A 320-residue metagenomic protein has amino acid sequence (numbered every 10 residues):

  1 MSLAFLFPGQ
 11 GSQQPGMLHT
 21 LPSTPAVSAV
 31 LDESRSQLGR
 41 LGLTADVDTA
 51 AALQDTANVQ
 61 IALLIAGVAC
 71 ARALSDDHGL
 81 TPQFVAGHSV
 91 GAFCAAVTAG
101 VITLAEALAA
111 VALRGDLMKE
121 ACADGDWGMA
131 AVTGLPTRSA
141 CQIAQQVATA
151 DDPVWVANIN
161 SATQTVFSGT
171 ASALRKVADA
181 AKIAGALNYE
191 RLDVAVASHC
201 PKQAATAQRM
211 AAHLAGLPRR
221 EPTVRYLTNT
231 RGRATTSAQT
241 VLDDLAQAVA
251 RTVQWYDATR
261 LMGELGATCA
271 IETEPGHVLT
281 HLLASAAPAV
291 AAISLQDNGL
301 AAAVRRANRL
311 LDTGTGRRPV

Functional and structural regions predicted by a protein language model:
M1-A140, C269-A302: FabD-like malonyl-/acyl-CoA
Q10-S12, L38-R40, A99-A250: Alpha/beta catalytic cores of group-transfer enzymes, especially the acyltransferase/condensing modules of polyketide
S75, K182, G263-G266: Non-catalytic positions within long, well-ordered alpha-helices that form the structural scaffold/packing of enzyme
L80, A150, M262-C269: Glycine-rich phosphate-binding loop signature in dinucleotide/nucleotide-binding domains
L192-V194, G263, L295-Q296: Short glycine-rich catalytic loops that host catalytic nucleophiles or stabilize transition states across multiple
A211-A212, A246, D312-V320: A polyampholytic, Gly/Pro-enriched intrinsically disordered region
R231, A291-R317: Short, flexible loop segments at boundaries between secondary-structure elements
A250-A267: A short, acidic, amphipathic alpha-helical segment used as a generic capping/interface helix at domain edges
